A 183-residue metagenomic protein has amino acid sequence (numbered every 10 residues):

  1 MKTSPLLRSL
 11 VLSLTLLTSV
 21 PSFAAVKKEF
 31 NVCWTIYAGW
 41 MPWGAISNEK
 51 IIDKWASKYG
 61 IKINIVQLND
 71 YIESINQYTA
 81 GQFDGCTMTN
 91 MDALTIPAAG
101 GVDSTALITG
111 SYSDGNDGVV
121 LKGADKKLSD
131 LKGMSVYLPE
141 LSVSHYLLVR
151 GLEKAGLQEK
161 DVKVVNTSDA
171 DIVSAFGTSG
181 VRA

Functional and structural regions predicted by a protein language model:
M1-L10: Bacterial N-terminal signal peptides that target proteins for export
L12-L16: Hydrophobic alpha-helical targeting segments used for export or membrane insertion
S19-V20: N-terminal signal peptide c-region/cleavage motif recognized by signal peptidases
A25-A183: Short, glycine-/small- and polar/acidic-enriched structural segments that line small-molecule recognition paths
